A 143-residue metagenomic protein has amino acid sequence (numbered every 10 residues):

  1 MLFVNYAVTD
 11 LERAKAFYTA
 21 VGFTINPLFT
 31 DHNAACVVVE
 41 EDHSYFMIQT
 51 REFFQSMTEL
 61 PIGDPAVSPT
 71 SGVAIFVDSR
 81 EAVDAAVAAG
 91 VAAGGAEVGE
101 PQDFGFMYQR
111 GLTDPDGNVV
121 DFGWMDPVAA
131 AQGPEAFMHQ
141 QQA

Functional and structural regions predicted by a protein language model:
M1-A16, G72-I75, M125-A143: N-terminal beta-strand motif that seeds the catalytic metal site of vicinal oxygen chelate
M1-T9, V37-V38, L60-A89, Y108-T113: Vicinal oxygen chelate
N5-Q55: Core segments of cupin and vicinal oxygen chelate
A14, Y18, V83, G90: Hydrophobic pocket/interface hotspot
V37, V87-A143: Vicinal oxygen chelate
S44-F46, S71, P115: Change "...and in nucleic-acid phosphodiester-cleaving endonucleases..." to "...and in nucleic-acid processing enzymes
F54-L60, A130-Q132: A short, acidic/glycine-rich surface segment
